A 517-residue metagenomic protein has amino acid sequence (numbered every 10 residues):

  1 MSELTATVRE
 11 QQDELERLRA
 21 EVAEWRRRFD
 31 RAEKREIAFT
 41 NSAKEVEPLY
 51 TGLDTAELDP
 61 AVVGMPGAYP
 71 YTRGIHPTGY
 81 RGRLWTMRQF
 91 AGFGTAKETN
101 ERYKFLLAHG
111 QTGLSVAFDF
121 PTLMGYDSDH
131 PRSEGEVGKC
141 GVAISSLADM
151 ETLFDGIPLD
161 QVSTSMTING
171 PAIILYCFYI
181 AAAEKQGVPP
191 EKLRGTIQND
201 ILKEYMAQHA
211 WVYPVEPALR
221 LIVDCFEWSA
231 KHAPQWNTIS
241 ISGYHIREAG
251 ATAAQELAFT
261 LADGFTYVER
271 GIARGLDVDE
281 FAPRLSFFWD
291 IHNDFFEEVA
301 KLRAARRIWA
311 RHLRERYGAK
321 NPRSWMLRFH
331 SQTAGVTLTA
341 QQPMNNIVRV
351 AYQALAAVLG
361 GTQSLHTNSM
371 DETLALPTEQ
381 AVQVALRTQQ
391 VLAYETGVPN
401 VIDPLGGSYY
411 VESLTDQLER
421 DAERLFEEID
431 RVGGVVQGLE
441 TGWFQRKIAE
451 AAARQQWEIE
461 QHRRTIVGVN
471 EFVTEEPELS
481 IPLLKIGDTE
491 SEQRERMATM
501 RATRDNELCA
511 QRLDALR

Functional and structural regions predicted by a protein language model:
M1-E298, R316-A319, R323-H330, V358 (+1 more regions): Catalytic alpha/beta active-site cores
E16, R26-E57, M65, Y69-Y71 (+4 more regions): Flexible, glycine-rich loop/tail regions that form catalytic "lids" or insertion modules at the edges of active sites
G110, P158, P189-E191, D200 (+10 more regions): Poly-acidic low-complexity segments
I168, W211-P214, A253, D294 (+6 more regions): Generic alpha-helical structural element
S242, A258-Y267, R274, P283-E471: Active-site capping/gating regions of soluble enzymes
